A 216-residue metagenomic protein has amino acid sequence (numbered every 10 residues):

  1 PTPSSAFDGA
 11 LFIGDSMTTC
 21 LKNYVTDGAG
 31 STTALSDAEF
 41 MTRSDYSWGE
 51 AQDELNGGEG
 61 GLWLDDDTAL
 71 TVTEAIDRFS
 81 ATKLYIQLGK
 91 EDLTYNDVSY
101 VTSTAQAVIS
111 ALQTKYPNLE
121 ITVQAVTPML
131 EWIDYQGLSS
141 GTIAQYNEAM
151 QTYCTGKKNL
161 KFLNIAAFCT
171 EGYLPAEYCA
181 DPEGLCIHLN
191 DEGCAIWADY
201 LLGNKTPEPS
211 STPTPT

Functional and structural regions predicted by a protein language model:
T2, S210-T216: Ser/Thr-rich, Proline-interspersed low-complexity disordered segments
P3-T102: Conserved SGNH/GDSL esterase-like catalytic core that processes O-acyl groups on lipids and polysaccharides
L11, Y85, E120-T122, K161: A structural signal for isolated positions on well-ordered beta-strands in alpha/beta enzyme cores
I76, L112-T114, C154-T155: N-terminal cationic-hydrophobic initiation segments that often serve targeting/anchoring roles
A81, P117-N118, K158: Proline-centered flexible-loop/turn and helix-kink motifs
Q87-E91, Q113-A144: Active-site segments of SGNH/GDSL-like serine hydrolases that catalyze O-acetyl group transfer/hydrolysis on lipids
V98-V108, I143-Y146: Charged helix-capping and loop-helix junction motifs
M129-P209: Catalytic His-Asp segment of secreted/periplasmic serine-dependent ester chemistry enzymes
